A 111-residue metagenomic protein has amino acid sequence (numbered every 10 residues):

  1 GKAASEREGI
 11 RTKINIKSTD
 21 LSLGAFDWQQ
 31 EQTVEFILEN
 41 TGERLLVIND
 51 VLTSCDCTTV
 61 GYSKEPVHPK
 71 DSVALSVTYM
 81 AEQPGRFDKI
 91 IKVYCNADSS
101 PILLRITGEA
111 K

Functional and structural regions predicted by a protein language model:
G1-T41, A110: Beta-sheet-dominated interaction scaffolds and their linkers
L21, D71-V77: Short strand-edge motifs at loop-to-beta-strand transitions and within beta-strands of extracellular beta-rich domains
W28-E35, E82-I90: Short, solvent-exposed loop/turn segments enriched in Ser/Thr/Gly
V34-N40, V77, I90-Y94, I106: Buried hydrophobic-core signal for structured, non-transmembrane domains
T41-R44, Q83, A97: Short, acidic/polar linear motifs in exposed loop/turn regions
E43-S72: Surface-exposed binding patches on compact interaction domains or structured appendages
G85-K111: Terminal connector regions
